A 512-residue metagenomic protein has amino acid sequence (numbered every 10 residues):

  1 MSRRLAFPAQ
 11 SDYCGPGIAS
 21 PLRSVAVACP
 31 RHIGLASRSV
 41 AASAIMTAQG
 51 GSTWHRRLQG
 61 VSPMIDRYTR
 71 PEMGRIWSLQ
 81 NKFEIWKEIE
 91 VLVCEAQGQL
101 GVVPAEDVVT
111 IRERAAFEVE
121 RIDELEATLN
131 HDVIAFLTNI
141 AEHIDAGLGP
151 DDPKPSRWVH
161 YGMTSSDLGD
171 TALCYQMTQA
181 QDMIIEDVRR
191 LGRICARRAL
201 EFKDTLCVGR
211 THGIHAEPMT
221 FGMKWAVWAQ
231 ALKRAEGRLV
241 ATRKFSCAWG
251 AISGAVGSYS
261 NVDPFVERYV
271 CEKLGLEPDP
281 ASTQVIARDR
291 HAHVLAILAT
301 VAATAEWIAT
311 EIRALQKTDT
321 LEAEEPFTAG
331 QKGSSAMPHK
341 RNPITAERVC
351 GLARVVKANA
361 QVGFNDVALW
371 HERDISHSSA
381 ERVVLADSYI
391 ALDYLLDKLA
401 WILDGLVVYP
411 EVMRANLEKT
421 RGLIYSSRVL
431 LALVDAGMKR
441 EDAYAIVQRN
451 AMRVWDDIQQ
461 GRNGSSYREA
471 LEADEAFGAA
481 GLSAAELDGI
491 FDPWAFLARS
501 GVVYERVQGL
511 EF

Functional and structural regions predicted by a protein language model:
M1-P8, D12, G17, P21-V25: N-terminal chloroplast transit peptides
Q10-Y13, H32, Q49, H55: Low-complexity, intrinsically disordered or signal/transmembrane-proximal segments
R31-M46, G51: N-terminal mitochondrial targeting presequences
Q49-F245, W249-Y259, D263-Y269, K273 (+5 more regions): A helix-coil-helix interface module used to build multimeric assemblies and to scaffold catalytic/cofactor sites
G74-S78, R121-D123, Q331-R348, R373-D387 (+4 more regions): Short beta-alpha connecting loops at secondary-structure transitions that line or flank enzyme active sites
C94-E95, Q176-V188, L298-W307, I312 (+1 more regions): Alpha-helical support elements that line or immediately flank enzyme active sites and cofactor-binding pockets
R290-E322, Q331-Y389: A conserved active-site cap/scaffold subdomain adjacent to cofactor or substrate pockets
V355-A436, I446: Long, amphipathic alpha-helical stalk/connector segments used for oligomerization, subunit docking, or mechanical
